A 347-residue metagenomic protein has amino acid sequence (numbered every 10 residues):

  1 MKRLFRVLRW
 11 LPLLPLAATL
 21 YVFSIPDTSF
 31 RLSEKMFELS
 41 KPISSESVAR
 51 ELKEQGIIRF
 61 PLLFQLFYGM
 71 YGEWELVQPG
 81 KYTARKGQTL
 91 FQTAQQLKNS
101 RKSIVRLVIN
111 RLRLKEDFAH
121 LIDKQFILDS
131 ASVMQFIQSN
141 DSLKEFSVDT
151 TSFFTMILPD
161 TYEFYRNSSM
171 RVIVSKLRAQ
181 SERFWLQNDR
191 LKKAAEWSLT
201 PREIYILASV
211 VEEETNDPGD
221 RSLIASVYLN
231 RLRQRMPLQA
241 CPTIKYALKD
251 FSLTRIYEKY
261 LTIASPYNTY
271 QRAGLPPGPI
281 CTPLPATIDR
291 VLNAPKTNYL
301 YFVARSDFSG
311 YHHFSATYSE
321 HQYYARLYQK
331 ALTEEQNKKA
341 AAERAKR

Functional and structural regions predicted by a protein language model:
M1-L14: N-terminal Sec-pathway targeting helices
K2-F5, Y21, T28, K35 (+3 more regions): Short non-domain terminal segments
P15, T19-F184, D189: Signal peptide-directed extracytoplasmic domains
I127-L128, L143-R347: Bacterial extracytoplasmic/cell-wall-associated proteins, especially those involved in peptidoglycan
